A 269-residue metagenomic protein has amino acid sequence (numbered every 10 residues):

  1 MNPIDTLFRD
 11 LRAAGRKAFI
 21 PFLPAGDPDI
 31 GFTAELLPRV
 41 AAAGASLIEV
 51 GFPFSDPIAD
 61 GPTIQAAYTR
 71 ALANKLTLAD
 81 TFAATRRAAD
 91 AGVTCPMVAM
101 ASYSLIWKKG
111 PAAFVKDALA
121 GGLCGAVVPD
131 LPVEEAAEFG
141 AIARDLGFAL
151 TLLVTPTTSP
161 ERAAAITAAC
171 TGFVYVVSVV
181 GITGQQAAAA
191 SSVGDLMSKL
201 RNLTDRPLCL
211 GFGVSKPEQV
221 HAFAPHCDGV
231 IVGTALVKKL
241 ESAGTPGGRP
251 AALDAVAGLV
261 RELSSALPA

Functional and structural regions predicted by a protein language model:
M1-I20, T85-D90: N-terminal amphipathic alpha-helix/helix-capping segment at the start of soluble metabolic enzymes
F19-L23, I48-V50, M97-A101, A126-V128 (+4 more regions): Hydrophobic faces of well-ordered beta-strands that scaffold small-molecule active sites in alpha/beta enzyme cores
I30-A42, T158-A168, L210, V214-V230: Catalytic cores of alpha/beta
A45-S55, L123-V127, P132, V174-G184 (+2 more regions): Glycine-rich phosphate-binding active-site loops on the catalytic face of alpha/beta enzymes
G61-V98, A141-T155, S191-L208, D254-A269: Alpha-helix-loop-beta-strand connector modules within alpha/beta enzyme cores
A73-L76, G122-E135, A149-T158, A163 (+1 more regions): Catalytic beta/alpha-barrel core
L153, A163-N202, K239-A243: Glycine/Thr-rich beta-alpha phosphate-binding loop at enzyme active sites
L196-R206, S215-A269: Alpha/beta catalytic cores of nucleotide-metabolism and tRNA/nucleoside-modifying enzymes
